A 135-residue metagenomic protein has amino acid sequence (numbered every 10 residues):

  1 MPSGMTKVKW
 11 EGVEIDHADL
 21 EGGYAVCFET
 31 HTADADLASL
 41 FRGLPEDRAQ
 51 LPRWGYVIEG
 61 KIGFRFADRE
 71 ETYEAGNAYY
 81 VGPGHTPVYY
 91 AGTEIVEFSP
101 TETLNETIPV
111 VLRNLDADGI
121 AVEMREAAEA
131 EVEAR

Functional and structural regions predicted by a protein language model:
M1-S39, P45, L112, I120-R135: A short, N-terminal "cap"/entry segment at the start of jelly-roll beta-barrel domains of the cupin/DSBH fold
K7, I15-H17, F28, W54 (+3 more regions): Conserved hydrophobic/aromatic beta-strand scaffold that supports enzyme active sites
E21-G22, R65-R69, Y90-G92: Short strand-coil-strand connectors
A38-L40, E74-G76, E106-V110: A short, polar/proline- and glycine-enriched secondary-structure boundary/capping micro-motif
D47-F64: Short, conserved beta-strand element in jelly-roll/cupin
E59, G84, G92: ATP/adenylate-binding site constellation spanning eukaryotic-like Ser/Thr protein kinases, ABC-transporter
F66-H85: Short acidic-glycine-tyrosine-enriched beta hairpin
V88, G92-R135: Double-stranded beta-helix
